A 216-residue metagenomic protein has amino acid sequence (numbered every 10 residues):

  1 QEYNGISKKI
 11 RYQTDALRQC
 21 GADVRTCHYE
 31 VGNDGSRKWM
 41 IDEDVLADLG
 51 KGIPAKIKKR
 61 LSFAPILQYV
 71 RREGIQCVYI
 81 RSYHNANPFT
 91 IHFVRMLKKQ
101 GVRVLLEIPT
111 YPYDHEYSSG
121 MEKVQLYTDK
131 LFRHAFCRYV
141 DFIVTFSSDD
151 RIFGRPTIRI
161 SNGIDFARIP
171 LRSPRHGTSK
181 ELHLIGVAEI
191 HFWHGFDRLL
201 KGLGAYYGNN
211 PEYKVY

Functional and structural regions predicted by a protein language model:
Q1-N33, E73, F142, R198 (+1 more regions): N-terminal subdomain of nucleotide-sugar transferases
Q1-R11, S82-N87, H191-H194: A short, glycine/small-residue-rich beta-strand->loop->alpha-helix junction that serves as a flexible
Y29-P65, I80, G120-V124: A short, charged, and often flexible helix/loop element on the N-terminal side of the glycosyltransferase catalytic
L49, L105-R133, D165-A167, L171 (+2 more regions): Acceptor-binding helix/loop patch of EC 2.4 sugar-transfer enzymes, predominantly nucleotide-sugar-dependent
A64, P88, H92-Q100, T110-D114 (+1 more regions): Membrane-proximal helix-turn-helix segments that form the acceptor-binding/catalytic region of lipid-linked
L67-P88, G101-L105: Short N-terminal targeting/anchoring amphipathic segment
D149, G163: Carbohydrate-associated surface elements
R175-H194, L200-L203, Y216: Conserved donor-binding/catalytic core segment of Leloir-type glycosyltransferases
